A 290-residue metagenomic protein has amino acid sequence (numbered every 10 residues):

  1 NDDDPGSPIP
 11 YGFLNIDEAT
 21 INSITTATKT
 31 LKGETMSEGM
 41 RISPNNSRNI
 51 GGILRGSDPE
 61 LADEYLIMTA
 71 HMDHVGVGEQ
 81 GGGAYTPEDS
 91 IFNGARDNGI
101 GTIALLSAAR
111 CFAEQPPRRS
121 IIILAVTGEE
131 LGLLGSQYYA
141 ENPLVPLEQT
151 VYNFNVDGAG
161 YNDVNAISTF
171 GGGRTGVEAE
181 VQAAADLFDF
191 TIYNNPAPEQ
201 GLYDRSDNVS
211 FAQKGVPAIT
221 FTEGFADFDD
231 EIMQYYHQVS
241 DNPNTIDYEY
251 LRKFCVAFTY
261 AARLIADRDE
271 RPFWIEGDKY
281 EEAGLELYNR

Functional and structural regions predicted by a protein language model:
D2-G94, S107-R110, R118: Soluble metallo-hydrolase cores and metallopeptidase-like ectodomains found primarily in the secretory/periplasmic
D3, Y11, P117, V126-E231: Metal-dependent peptidase/peptidase-like ectodomains
S7-G12, S37-R41, P87-N98, A140 (+3 more regions): Second-shell loop/turn segments in exported
Y11-N15, G33-E34, I50-I53, Y65-T69 (+9 more regions): Structural recognition of the beta-strand scaffold that forms the well-ordered cores of secreted hydrolase catalytic
N15, I42, T86, A95-I103 (+5 more regions): Soluble non-cytosolic domains of exported or imported proteins
N15, R110, E114, D229-R290: His/Asp/Glu-rich mid-to-C-terminal helical/loop segments that flank catalytic regions of hydrolases
E18-I21, T69, T102, L106-A109 (+6 more regions): Extracytoplasmic/secreted envelope proteins and their assembly/folding machinery, especially bacterial periplasmic
H74-A84, N162-V164, F228-Q234: Short acidic/His/Gly/Ser-rich catalytic and metal-binding motifs that mark active-site loops of diverse hydrolases
